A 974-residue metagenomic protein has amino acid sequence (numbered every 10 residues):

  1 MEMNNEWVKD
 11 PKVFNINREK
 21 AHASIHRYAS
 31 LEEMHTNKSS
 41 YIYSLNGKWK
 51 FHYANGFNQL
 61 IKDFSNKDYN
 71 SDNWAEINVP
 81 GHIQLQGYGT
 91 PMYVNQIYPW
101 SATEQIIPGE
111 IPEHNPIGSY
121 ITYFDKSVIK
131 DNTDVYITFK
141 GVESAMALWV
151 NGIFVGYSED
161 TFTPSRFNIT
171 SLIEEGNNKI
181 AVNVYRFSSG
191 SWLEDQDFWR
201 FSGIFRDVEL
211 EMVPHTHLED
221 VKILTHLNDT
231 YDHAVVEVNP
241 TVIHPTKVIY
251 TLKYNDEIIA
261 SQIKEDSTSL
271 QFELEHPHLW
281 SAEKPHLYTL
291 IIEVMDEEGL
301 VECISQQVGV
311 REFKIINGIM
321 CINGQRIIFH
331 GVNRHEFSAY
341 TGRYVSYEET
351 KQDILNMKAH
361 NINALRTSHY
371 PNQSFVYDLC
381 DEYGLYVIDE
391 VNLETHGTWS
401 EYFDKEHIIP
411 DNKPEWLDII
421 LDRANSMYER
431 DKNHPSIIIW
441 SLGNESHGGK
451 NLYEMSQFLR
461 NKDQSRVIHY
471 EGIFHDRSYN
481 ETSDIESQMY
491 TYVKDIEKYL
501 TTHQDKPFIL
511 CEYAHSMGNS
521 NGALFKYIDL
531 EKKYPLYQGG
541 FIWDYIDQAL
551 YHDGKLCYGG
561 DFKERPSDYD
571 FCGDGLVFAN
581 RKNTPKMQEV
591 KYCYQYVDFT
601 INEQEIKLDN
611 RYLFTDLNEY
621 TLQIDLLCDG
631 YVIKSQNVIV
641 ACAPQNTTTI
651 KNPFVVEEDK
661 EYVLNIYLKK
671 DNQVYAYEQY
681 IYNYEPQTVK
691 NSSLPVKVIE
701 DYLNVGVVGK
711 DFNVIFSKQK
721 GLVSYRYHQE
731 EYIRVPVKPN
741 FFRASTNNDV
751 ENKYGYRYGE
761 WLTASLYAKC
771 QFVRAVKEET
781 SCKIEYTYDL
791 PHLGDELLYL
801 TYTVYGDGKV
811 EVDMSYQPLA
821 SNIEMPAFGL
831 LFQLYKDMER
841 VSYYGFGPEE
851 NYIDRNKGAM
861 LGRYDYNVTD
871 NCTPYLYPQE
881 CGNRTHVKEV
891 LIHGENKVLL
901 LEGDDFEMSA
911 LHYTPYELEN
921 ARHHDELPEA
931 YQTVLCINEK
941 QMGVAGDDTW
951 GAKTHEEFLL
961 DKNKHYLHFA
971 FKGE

Functional and structural regions predicted by a protein language model:
M1-E19, R27, H35-T36, K50-A54 (+7 more regions): Accessory beta-strand-rich segments of carbohydrate-active enzymes
M1-N37, I153, W192, L300-E603 (+2 more regions): Extended substrate-binding grooves/exosites of carbohydrate-active enzymes
M1-W100, N183, I528, P535 (+1 more regions): Accessory carbohydrate-binding/adhesion or oligomerization-edge regions at the termini of glycan-active proteins
H82-L85, T90-E110, E159-T161, I169-A234 (+11 more regions): An acidic-aromatic loop/edge-strand motif
L85-Q86, T90-V94, G141, R186 (+3 more regions): Beta-strand/loop-rich accessory regions of lumenal/periplasmic or secreted enzymes, predominantly carbohydrate-active
L148-V150, H233-K264, L270, L290 (+3 more regions): Beta-strand-rich binding/interaction modules
E174-N177, N239-I316, E657-I666, K670-E700: Extended acidic/polar, glycine-enriched regions that form or flank non-catalytic beta-rich accessory modules
E194-L218, Q548-A549, K555-I601, N610-E619 (+7 more regions): Catalytic cores of secreted or luminal carbohydrate-active enzymes
